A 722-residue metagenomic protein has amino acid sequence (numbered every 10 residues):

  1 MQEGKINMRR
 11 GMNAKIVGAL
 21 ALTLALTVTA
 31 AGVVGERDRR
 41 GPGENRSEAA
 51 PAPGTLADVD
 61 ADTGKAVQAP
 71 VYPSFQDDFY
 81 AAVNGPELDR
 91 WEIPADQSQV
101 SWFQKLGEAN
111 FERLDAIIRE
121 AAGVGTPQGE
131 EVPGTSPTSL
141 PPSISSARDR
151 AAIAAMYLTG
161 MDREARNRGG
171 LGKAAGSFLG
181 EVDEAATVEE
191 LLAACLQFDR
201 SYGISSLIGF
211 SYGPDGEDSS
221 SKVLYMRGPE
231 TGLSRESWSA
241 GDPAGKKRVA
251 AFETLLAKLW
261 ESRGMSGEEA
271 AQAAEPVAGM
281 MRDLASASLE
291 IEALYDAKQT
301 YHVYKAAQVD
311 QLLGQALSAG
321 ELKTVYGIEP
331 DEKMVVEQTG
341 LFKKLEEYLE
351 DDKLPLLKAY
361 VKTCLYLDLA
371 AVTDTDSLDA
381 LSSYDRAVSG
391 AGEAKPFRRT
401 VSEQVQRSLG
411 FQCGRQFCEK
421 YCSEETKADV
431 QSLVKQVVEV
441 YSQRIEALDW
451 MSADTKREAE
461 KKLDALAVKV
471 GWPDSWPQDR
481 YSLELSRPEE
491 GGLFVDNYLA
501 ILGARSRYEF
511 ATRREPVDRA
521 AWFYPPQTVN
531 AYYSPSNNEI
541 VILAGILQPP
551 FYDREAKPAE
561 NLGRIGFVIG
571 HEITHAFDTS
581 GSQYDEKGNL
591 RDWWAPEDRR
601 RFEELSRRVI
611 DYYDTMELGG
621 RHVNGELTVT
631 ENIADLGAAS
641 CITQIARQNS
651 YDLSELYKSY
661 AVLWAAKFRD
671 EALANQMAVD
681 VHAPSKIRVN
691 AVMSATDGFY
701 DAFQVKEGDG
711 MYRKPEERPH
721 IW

Functional and structural regions predicted by a protein language model:
M1-N7: Short, Lys/Arg-enriched N-terminal segments with co-localized hydrophobic residues within the first ~10-30 amino acids
N13-V33: Sec-dependent N-terminal signal peptides
T29-A52: Sec-dependent signal peptide cleavage junction
P53-V67: Short, Gly/Pro- and small/polar-rich lid/capping loops
A69-D89, S239-W260, L636-C641: Hydrophobic/aromatic-rich, well-ordered segments within soluble, folded domains that form packed cores
P73-D78, A82-M161: Active-site-surrounding "flap" and adjacent substrate/cofactor-binding loops of secreted or lumenal enzymes, prototyped
A121-Q436: Noncatalytic, helix-rich "gating/capping" subdomain that lines the substrate-entry/channel surface of large enzyme
V277, L312, V335, T339 (+4 more regions): Intrinsically disordered, low-complexity linker/terminal regions across diverse proteins
